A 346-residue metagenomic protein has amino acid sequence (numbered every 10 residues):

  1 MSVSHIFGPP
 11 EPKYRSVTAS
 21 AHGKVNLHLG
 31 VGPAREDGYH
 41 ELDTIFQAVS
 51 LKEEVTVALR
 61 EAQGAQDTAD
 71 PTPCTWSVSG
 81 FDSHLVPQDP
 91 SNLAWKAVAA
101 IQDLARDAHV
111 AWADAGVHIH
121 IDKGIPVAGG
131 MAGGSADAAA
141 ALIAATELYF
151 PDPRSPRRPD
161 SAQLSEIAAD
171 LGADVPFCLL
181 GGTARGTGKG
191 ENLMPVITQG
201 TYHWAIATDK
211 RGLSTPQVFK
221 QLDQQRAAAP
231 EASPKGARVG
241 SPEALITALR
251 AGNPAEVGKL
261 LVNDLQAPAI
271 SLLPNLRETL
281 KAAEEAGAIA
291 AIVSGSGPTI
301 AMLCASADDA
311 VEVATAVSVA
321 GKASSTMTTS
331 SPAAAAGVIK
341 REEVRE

Functional and structural regions predicted by a protein language model:
S2-F7, A19-A21, A97, D103-R106 (+2 more regions): Glycine-rich, charge-dense phosphate/pyrophosphate-binding loop(s) and the adjacent flexible "lid"/catalytic subdomain
S2-G129, E147-R157, Q199, T208: ATP-binding N-lobe of GHMP and related small-molecule kinases
L29, E53-V57, D174-C178, A184 (+2 more regions): Short beta-strand scaffold segments in enzyme catalytic cores
Q63-D67, P73, P156-A162, T215 (+1 more regions): Short, conserved charged micro-motifs
A94, G129-S161, F177-G181: DPxDG-like acidic metal-binding loop motif
R154-L213, P274, A291, A301: Alpha/beta catalytic cores of group-transfer enzymes, especially the acyltransferase/condensing modules of polyketide
G181-G252, V257: Anionic-ligand binding region
